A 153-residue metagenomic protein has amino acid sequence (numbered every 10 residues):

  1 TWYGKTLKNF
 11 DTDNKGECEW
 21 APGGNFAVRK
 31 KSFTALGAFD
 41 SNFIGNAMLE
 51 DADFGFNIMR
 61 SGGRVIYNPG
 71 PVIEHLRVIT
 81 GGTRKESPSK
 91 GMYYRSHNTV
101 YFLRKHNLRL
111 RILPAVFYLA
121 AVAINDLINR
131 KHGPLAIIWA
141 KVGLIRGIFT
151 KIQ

Functional and structural regions predicted by a protein language model:
T1-E19: Short, flexible, basic/aromatic active-site loop/helix in glycosyltransferases
N9-D11, G24-F26, F54, V65 (+2 more regions): Ligand-binding pocket scaffold of soluble enzyme catalytic domains
N9-T12, L36-F39, T80-E86: Short glycine/proline- and charge-enriched loop/turn segments that cap or connect secondary-structure elements
W20-A21, N25-G37, N42-V72: A short, conserved alpha-helix in the catalytic core of glycosyltransferases
N46-A47, E74-H97: Nucleotide-sugar-dependent glycosyltransferase catalytic core
D51, L76-R77, A121: Short secondary-structure boundary/hinge segments and terminal tails
S89-N98, L108-Q153: Non-catalytic, C-terminal membrane-associated alpha-helical segments of glycosyltransferases
